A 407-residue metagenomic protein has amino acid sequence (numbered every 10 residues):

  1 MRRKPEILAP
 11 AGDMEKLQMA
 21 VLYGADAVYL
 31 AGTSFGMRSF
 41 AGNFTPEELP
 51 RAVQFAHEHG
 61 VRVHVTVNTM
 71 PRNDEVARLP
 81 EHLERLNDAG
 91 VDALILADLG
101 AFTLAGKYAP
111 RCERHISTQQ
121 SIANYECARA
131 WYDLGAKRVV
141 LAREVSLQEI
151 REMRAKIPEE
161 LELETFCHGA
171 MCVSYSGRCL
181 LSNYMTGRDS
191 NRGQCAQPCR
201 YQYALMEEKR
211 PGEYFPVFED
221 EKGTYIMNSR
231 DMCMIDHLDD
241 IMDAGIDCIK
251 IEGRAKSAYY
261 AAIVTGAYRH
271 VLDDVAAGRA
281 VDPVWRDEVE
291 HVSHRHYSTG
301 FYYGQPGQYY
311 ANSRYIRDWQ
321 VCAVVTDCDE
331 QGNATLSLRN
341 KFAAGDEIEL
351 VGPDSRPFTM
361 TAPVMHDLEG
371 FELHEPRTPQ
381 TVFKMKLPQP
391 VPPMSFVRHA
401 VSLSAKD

Functional and structural regions predicted by a protein language model:
M1-L22, A27-L30, S34, H59-T69 (+5 more regions): Surface-exposed amphipathic alpha-helical tracts and adjacent flexible/coil segments at the periphery of soluble enzymes
D13-K16, S34-Y125: Active-site beta->alpha loop and helix N-cap motifs at the rims of alpha/beta catalytic domains
